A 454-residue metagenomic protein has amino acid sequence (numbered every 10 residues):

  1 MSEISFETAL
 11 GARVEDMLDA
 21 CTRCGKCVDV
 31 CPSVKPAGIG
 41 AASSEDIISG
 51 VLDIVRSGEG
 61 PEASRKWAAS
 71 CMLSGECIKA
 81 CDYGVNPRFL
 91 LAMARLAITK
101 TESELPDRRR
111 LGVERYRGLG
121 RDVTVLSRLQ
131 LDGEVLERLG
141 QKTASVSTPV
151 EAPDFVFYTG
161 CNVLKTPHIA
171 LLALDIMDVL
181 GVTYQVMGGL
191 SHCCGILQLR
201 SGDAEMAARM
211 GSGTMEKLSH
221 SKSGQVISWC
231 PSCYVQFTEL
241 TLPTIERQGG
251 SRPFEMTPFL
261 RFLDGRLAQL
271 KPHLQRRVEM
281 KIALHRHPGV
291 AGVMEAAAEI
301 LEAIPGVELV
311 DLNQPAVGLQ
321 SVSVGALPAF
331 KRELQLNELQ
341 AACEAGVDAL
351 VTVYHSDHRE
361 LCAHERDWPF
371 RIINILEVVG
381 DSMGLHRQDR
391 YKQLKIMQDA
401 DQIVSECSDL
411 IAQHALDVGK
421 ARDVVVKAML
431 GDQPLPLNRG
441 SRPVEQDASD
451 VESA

Functional and structural regions predicted by a protein language model:
M1-D29, S33, T99-S103, D107-R108 (+9 more regions): Iron-sulfur (Fe-S) cluster-binding modules
M1-R13, A41-E62, L171, G325: Short, charged low-complexity linear segments at domain edges
L18, I48-Q236, L240-I245, G265-R266 (+1 more regions): Iron-sulfur-cluster electron-transfer modules
L18-P36, A69-V85, T159-L164, L190-G202 (+4 more regions): Local cysteine-cluster metal-coordination motifs and their immediate loop/turn environment, predominantly Fe-S cluster
D29-L52, Y83-I98, D203-A204, E239 (+2 more regions): Iron-sulfur (Fe-S) cluster-binding segments and ferredoxin-like electron-carrier domains, especially [2Fe-2S]
H192-C193, R261-L267, A316-L319, V378-M383: A short acidic, often aromatic-flanked loop/helix-cap motif at beta-alpha or helix-coil junctions that lines enzyme
V226, P253-R266: Catalytic core of nucleotide-activated saccharide and alditol-phosphate transferases
